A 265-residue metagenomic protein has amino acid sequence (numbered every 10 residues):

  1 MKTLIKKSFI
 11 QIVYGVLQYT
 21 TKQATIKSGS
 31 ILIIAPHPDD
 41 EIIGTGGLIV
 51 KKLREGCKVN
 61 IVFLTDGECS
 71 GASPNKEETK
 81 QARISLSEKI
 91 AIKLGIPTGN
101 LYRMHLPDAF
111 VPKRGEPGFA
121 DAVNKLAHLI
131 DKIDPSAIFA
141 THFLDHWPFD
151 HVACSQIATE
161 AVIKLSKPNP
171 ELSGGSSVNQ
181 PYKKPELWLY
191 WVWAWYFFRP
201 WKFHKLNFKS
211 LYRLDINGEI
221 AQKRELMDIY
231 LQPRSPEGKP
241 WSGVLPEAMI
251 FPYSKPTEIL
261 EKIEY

Functional and structural regions predicted by a protein language model:
K2-I26, L86-I90, L94, P170-E171 (+1 more regions): The feature marks non-catalytic terminal segments
K2-L172: Active-site beta-strand->loop->alpha-helix modules in alpha/beta enzyme cores, enriched in Gly/His/Asp(Glu)
